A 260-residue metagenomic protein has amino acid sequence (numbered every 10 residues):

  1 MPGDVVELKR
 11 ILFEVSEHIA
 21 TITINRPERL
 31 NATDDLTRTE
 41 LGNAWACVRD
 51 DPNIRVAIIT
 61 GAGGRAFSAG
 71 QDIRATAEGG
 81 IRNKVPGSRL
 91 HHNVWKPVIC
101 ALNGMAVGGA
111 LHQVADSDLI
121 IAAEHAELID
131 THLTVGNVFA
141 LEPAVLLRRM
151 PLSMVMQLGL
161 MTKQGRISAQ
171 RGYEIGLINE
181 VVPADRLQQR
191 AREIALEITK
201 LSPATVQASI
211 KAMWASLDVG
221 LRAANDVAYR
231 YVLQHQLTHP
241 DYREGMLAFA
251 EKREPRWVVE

Functional and structural regions predicted by a protein language model:
M1-A20, G64, T162-R171, D185-E260: C-terminal alpha-helix plus adjacent terminal tail
M1-T60: Conserved CoA-thioester-binding segment of acyl-CoA-metabolizing enzymes
V5, R10, R29, A46 (+5 more regions): Glycine- (often His-adjacent) and acidic-residue-rich active-site loop that binds/positions the CoA thioester
I22, R26, E40-L41, I59 (+5 more regions): Terminal peptide-recognition signature
E28, R65, A144, P255: Glycine-centered loop/turn positions within well-structured domains that cap or flank conserved ligand/cofactor-binding
R38-E40, I73-A77, D118: Glycine-rich, phosphate-binding/catalytic loops in enzymes
N93-P203, L247, R253: Crotonase-fold acyl-CoA enzyme core
